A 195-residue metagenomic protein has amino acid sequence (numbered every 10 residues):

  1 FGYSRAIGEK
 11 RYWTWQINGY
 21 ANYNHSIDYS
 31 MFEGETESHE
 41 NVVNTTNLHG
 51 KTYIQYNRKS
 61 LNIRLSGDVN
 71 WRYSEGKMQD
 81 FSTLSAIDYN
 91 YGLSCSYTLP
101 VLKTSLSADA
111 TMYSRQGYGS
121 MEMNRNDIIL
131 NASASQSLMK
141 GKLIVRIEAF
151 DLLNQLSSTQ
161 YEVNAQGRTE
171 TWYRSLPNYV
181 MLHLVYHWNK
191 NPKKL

Functional and structural regions predicted by a protein language model:
F1-L195: Exposed, low-structure sequence patches enriched in small/polar residues
